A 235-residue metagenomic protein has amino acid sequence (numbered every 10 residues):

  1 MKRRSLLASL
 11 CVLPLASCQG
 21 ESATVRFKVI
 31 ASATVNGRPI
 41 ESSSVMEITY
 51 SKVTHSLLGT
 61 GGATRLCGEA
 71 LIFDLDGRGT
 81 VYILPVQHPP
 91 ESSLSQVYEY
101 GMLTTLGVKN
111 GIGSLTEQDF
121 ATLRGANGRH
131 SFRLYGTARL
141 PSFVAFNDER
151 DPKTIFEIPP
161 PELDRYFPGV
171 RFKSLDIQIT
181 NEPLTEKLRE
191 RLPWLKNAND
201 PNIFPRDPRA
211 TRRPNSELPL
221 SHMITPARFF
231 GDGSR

Functional and structural regions predicted by a protein language model:
K2-L7: N-terminal export leaders
A8-V12: Hydrophobic helical h-region of N-terminal Sec-dependent signal peptides in bacterial secretory/periplasmic proteins
A16-S17: C-terminal motif of bacterial Sec signal peptides marking the signal peptidase cleavage site
G20-Y50: N-terminal segment immediately downstream of the Sec signal-peptide cleavage site in secreted/extracellular proteins
R38-I155: Structured domain cores in non-transmembrane regions
E149-R235: Glycine-rich, aromatic-bearing surface loops/beta-hairpins
